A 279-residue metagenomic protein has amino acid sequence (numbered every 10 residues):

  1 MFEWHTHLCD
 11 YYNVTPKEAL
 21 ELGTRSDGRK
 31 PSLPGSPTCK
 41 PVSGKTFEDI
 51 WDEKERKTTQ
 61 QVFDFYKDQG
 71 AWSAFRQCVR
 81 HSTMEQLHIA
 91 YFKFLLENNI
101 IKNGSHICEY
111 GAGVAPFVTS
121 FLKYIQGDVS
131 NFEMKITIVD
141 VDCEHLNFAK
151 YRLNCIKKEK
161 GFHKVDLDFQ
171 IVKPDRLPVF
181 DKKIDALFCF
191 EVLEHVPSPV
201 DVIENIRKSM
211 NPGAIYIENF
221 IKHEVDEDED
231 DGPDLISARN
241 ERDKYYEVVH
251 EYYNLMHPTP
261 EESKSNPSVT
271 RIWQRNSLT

Functional and structural regions predicted by a protein language model:
M1-F180, I203, E218-N219, H223-I272: Conserved N-terminal segment of class I S-adenosyl-L-methionine
F188: A conserved beta-strand element that flanks and buttresses the S-adenosyl-L-methionine
V192: Hydrophobic adenine-recognition pocket in adenosine-nucleotide-binding enzymes
D201-P212: A short glycine-rich, Lys/Arg-flanked "PGG" loop and its adjoining helix->strand segment in the class I
